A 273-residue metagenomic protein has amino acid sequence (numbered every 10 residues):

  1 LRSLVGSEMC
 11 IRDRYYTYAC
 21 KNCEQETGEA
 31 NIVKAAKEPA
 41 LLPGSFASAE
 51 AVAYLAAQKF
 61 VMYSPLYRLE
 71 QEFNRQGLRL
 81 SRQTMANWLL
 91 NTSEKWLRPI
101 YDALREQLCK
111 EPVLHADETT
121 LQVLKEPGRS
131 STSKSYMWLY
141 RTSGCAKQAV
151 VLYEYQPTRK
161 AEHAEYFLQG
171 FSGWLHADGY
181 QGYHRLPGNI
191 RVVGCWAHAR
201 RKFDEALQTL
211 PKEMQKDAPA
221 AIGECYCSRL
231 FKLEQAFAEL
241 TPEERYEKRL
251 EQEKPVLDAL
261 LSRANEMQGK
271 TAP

Functional and structural regions predicted by a protein language model:
L1-G6, I11: Single conserved hydrophobic/aromatic residue that forms the stacking wall/gate of nucleotide- or nucleobase-binding
T17-A19, E24-P273: Catalytic center-proximal scaffold of phosphoryl-transfer enzymes
